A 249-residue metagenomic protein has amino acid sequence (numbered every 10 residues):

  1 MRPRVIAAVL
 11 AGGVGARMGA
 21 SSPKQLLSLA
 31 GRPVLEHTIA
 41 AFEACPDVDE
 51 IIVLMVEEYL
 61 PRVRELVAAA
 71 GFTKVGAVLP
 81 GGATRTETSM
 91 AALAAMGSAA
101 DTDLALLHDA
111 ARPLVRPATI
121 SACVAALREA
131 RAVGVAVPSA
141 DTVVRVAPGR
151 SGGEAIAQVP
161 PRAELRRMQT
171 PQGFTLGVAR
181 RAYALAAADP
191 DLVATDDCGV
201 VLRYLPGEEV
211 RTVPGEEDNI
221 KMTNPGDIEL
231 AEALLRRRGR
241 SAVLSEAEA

Functional and structural regions predicted by a protein language model:
M1-A8, A41, G152, D196-C198 (+2 more regions): SAM-dependent methyltransferases
R2-R62: N-terminal glycine-rich phosphate-binding loop and ensuing alpha1 helix
A7-V9, V53, L107, A132-V135: Structural beta-sheet core signal
V9, L35, A92, H108-D109 (+3 more regions): Residue-level signal for inorganic ion chemistry
M18, V63-R64, C123, V143 (+2 more regions): Hydrophobic packing residues within well-ordered alpha-helices of enzyme cores
C45, A70-F72, L205: Acidic-histidine catalytic/liganding microenvironments
A68-L104, C198: Short phosphate-binding loop-to-helix
V115-V213, A247-A249: Conserved core of the sugar-phosphate nucleotidyltransferase
